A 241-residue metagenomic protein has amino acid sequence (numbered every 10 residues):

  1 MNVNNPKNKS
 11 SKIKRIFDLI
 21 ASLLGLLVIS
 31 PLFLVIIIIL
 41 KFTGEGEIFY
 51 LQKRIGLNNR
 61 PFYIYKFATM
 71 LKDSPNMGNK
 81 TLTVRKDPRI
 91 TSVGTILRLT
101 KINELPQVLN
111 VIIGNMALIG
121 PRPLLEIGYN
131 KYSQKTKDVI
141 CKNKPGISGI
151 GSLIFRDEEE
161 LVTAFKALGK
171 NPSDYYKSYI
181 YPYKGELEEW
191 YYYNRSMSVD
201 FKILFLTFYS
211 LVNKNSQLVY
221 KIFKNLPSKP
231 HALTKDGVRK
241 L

Functional and structural regions predicted by a protein language model:
N2-D73, Y193-L241: A hydrophobic, helix-centered structural microdomain
S22, Y50, T91-T95, I127 (+1 more regions): Positions in alpha-helical segments
I36, G78, I119-P121, E126-I127 (+3 more regions): Short, hydrophobic secondary-structure boundary micro-motifs
Y50-R89, G151-P182: Short, glycine-rich, amphipathic interfacial segments at transmembrane boundaries or analogous
T83-S148, L204: A short, structured surface patch at a secondary-structure boundary
L118, K131, D138, E159-L161 (+2 more regions): Soluble, non-transmembrane catalytic domains of enzymes that act on hydrophobic metabolites at membranes
Y132, T136, F155-D157, N194: Residue-level recognition of alpha-helix termini/interfacial anchor residues
P182-E188: A conserved mid-domain beta-alpha-beta active-site/ligand-binding segment of alpha/beta enzyme cores
